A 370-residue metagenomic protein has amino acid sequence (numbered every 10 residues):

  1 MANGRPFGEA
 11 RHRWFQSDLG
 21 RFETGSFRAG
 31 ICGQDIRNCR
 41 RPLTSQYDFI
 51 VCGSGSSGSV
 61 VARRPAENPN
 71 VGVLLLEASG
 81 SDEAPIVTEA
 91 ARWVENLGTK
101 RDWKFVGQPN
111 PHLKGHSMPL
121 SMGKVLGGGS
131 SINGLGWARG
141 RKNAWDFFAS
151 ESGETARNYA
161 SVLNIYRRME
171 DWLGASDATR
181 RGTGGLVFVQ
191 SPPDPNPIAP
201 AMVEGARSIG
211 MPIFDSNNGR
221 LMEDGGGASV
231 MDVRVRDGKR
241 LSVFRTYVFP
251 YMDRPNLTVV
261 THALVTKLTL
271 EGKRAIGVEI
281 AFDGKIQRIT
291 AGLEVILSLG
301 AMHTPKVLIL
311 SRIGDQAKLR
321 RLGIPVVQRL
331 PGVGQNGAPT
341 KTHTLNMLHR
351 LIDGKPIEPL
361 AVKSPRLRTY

Functional and structural regions predicted by a protein language model:
A2-F7: Extreme N-terminal basic, low-complexity initiation segments that serve as generic localization/processing leaders
G8-F15, F22-R28, E151-A275, A281 (+1 more regions): Conserved redox-cofactor binding core of oxidoreductases
G20-R167, R320-R321, P325-G332, A338-H349 (+1 more regions): N-terminal glycine-rich phosphate/pyrophosphate-binding loop and immediately adjacent elements
G55, L264, G300-A301: Short glycine-/small-residue-rich Rossmann-like dinucleotide-binding loops
S57, R141-A144, N158, I165 (+6 more regions): Stable alpha-helical elements in mature extracytoplasmic
N68-G72, S79-A84, L268-E271, G277-Y370: Glycine-rich loop(s) and the adjacent beta-strand/alpha-helix scaffold that form part
